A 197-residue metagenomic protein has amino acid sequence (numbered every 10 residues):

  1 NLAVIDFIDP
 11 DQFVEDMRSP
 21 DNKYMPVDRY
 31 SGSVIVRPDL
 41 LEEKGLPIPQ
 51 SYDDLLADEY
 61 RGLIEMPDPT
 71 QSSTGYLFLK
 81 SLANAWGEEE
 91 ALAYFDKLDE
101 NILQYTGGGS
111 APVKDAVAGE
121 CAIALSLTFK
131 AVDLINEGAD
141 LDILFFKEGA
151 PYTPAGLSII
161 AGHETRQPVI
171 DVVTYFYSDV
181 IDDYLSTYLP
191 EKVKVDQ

Functional and structural regions predicted by a protein language model:
N1-A3, R18-N22, D133-F145: Ligand-binding "clamshell"
N1-V117: Extracytoplasmic ligand-binding site segments that recognize negatively charged/polar headgroups
I35-L40, T153-P168, Y184-T187: A bilobed periplasmic-binding-protein/Venus flytrap-type ligand-binding module shared by bacterial periplasmic
D53-L56, A83, F95, V113 (+4 more regions): Non-transmembrane alpha-helical segments in soluble domains of secreted/periplasmic/extracellular proteins
G62-T70, Y175-D196: Periplasmic-binding protein-like
E88-E90, K194-Q197: An extracytoplasmic/periplasmic, membrane-proximal ligand-sensing/linker region
Y94-D99, Y105-T106, E137-A161: Periplasmic-binding protein-like
V117, A122-D140: A ligand-binding cleft/hinge motif common to bilobed small-molecule-binding domains
